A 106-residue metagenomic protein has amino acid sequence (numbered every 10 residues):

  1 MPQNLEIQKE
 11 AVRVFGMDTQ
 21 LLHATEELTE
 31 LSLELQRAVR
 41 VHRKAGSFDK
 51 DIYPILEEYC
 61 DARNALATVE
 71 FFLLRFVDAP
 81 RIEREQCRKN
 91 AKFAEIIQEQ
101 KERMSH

Functional and structural regions predicted by a protein language model:
M1-H106: Flexible "arm" and connector segments at domain edges
